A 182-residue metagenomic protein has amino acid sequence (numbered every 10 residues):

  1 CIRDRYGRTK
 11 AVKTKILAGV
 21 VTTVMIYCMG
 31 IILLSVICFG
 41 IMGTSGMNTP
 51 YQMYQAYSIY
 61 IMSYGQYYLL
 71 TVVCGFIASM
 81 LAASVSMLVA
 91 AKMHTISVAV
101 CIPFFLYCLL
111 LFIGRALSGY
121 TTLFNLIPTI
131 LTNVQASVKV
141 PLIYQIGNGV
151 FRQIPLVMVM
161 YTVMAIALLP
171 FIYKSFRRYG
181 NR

Functional and structural regions predicted by a protein language model:
C1-R5: Conserved small/polar residues in nucleotide/adenosyl-binding loops
Y6-G7, H94-I96: Short loop-to-helix capping motifs
K10-V12: Alpha-helix N-cap/helix-start motif at helix boundaries, enriched for small hydrophobics
T14-K92, F112, S137-P155: Secretory targeting signals
G46-Q66, S97-V100, L106-R182: Terminal transmembrane helical anchor/hairpin motif
